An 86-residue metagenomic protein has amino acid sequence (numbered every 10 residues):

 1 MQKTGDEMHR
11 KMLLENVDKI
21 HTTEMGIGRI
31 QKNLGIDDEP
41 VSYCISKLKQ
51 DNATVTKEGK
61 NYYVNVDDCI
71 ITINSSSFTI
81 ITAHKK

Functional and structural regions predicted by a protein language model:
M1-K86: Ribonuclease/tRNase effector modules and their secretory precursors
